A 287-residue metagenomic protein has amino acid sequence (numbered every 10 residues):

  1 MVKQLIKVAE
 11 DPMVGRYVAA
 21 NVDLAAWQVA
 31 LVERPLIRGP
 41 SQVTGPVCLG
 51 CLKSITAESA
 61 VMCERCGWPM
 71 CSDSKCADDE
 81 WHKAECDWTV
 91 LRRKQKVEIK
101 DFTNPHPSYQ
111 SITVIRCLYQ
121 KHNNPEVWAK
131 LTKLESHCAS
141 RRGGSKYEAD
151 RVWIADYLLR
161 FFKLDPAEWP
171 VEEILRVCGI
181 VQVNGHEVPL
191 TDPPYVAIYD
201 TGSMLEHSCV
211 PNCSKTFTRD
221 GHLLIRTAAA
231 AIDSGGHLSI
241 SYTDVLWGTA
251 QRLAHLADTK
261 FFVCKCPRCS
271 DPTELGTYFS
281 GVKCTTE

Functional and structural regions predicted by a protein language model:
M1-Y17: A eukaryotic "domain-start" boundary segment
K3, M13, W81, P194 (+1 more regions): Residue-level signal for pocket-adjacent positions within structured domains
K3-L5, A19, V29, P40-V114 (+1 more regions): C-terminal SET catalytic tail plus cysteine-rich post-SET Zn-binding segment of SAM-dependent SET-domain
P12, D78, K146: Catalytic cores of large soluble enzymes that bind and process phosphate-bearing ligands
G15-Y17, V29, G144: Glycine-centered flexibility motif
V97-L223, T227, D258-T259, K265-R268: Catalytic cores of histone-lysine modification enzymes
